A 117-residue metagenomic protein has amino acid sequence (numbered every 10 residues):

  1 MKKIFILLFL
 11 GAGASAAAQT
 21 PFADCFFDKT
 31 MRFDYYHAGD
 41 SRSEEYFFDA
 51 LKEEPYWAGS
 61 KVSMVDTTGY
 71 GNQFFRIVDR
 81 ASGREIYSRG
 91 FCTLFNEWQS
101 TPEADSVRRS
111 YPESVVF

Functional and structural regions predicted by a protein language model:
M1-K2, T101: Serine/threonine-rich low-complexity intrinsically disordered regions
K3-G13: Sec-dependent N-terminal signal peptides
A16-A18: Boundary at the C-terminal end of the N-terminal hydrophobic targeting segment
P21-F22: Long, compositionally biased, intrinsically disordered segments
C25-F117: Beta-strand-enriched, solvent-exposed domains that form extended recognition/catalytic surfaces
